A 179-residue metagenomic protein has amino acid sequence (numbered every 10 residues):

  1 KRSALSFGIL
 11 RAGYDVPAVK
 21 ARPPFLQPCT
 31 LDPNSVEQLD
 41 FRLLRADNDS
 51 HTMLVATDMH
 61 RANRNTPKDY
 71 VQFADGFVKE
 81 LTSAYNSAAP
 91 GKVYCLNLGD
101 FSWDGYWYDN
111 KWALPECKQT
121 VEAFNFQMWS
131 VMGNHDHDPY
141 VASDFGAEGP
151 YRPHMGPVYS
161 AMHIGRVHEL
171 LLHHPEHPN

Functional and structural regions predicted by a protein language model:
K1, L31-D40, C95-G99, T120-F126 (+2 more regions): Extended, compositionally biased low-complexity polar/Lys-Gly-rich tracts and adjacent boundary/linker regions are
K1-V19: A short, solvent-exposed beta-strand micro-motif common in secreted/extracellular proteins
S3, D49, P90-G91, F124-N125 (+1 more regions): Residue-level preference for short coil/turn positions at secondary-structure junctions
L5, L31-P33, H135: Intrinsic-disorder/low-complexity regions
R11, A18, F25-P28, Y106-N179: Extended active-site neighborhood of metal-dependent phosphoesterases/phosphodiesterases
V16, K20-Y108: N-terminal active-site segment of His-dependent metallophosphoesterases
